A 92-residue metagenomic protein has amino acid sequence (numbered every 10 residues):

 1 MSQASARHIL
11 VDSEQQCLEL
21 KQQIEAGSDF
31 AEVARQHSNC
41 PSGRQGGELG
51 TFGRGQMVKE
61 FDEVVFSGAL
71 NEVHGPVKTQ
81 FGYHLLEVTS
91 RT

Functional and structural regions predicted by a protein language model:
M1-A26, P41-Q56, L86-T92: Well-structured core secondary-structure elements of compact alpha/beta domains
M1-H8, E60-T92: Proteostasis/folding factors centered on peptidyl-prolyl cis-trans isomerases
A26-A31, N71: Glycine-centered tight-turn and secondary-structure capping sites
